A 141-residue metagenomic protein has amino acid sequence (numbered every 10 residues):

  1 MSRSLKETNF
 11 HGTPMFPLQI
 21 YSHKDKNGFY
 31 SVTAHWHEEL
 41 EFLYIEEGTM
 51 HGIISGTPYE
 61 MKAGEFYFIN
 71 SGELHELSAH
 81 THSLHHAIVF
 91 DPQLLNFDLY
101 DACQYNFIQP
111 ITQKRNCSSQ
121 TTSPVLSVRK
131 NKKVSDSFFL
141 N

Functional and structural regions predicted by a protein language model:
M1-E60, F66, Y105, N116: Generic protein-terminus/edge-of-domain signal
S2-Q19, L74-F139: A hydrophobic/aromatic-rich effector-binding and dimerization subdomain of bacterial HTH-type transcriptional regulators
G28-F29, A63-G64, G72, D91-Q93: Tight coil/turn sites that cap or link beta-strands
M50, G72-L74: Short beta-turn/strand-loop junction motif enriched in small, turn-promoting residues
